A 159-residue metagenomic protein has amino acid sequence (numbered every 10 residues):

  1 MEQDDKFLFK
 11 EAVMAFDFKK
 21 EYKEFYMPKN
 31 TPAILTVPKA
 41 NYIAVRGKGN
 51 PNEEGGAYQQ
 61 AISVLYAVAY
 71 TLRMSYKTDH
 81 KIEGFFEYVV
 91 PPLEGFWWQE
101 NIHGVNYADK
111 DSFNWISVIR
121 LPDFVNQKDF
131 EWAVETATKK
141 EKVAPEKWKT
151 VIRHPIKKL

Functional and structural regions predicted by a protein language model:
F7-L159: A solvent-exposed interaction/effector surface
